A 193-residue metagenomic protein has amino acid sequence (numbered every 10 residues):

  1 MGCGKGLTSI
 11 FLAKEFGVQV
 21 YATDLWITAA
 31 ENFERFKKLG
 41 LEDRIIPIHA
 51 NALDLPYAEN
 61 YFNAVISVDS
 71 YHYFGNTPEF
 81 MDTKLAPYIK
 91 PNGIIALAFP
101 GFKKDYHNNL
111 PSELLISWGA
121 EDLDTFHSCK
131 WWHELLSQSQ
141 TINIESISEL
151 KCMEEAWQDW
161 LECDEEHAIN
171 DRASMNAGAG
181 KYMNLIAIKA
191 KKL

Functional and structural regions predicted by a protein language model:
G2: Conserved S-adenosyl-L-methionine
K5-D54: Class I SAM-dependent methyltransferase SAM/SAH-binding core
L53-V65: A short acidic, Gly/Pro-enriched loop at the edge of an enzyme's catalytic core that lines a small-molecule cofactor
A64-T77: A short SAM/SAH-binding and catalytic strip from SAM-dependent methyltransferases
E79-I94: A short glycine-rich, Lys/Arg-flanked "PGG" loop and its adjoining helix->strand segment in the class I
P100-D122: Short, glycine-/aromatic-enriched active-site segment of Class I SAM-dependent methyltransferases
D124-Q140: Short alpha-helix
E145-L193: Conserved Class I S-adenosyl-L-methionine
